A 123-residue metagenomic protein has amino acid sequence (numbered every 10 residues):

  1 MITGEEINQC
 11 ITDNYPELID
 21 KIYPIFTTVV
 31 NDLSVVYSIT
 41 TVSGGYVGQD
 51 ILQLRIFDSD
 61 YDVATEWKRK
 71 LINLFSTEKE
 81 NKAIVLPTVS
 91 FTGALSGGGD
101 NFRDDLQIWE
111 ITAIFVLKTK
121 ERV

Functional and structural regions predicted by a protein language model:
M1-Q9, T40-Q49, V89-V123: Short, charged interaction patches at domain edges and termini
M1-Y46, D62, E78-V89: Small/polar-rich, solvent-exposed N-terminal microdomains that initiate assembly or binding
I11, W67-N73: Short amphipathic alpha-helices in soluble, non-transmembrane regions that often serve as interface/regulatory elements
S34-V35, L52, A113: A broad, low-specificity signal marking well-ordered, structured residues that form hydrophobic/aromatic
D50-I56: Short, well-ordered beta-strand segments in beta-rich or mixed alpha/beta enzyme and ligand-binding folds
I56-D62: A generic structural motif
